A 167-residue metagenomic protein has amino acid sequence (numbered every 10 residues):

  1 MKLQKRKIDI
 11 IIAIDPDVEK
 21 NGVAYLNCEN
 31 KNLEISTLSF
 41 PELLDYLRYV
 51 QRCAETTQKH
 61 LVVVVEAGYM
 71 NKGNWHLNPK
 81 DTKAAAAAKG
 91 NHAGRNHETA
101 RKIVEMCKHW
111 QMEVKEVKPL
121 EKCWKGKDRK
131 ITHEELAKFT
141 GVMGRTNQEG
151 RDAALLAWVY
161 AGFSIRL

Functional and structural regions predicted by a protein language model:
K2-L167: Phosphate- and other anionic-substrate recognition elements at nucleic-acid/protein interfaces
